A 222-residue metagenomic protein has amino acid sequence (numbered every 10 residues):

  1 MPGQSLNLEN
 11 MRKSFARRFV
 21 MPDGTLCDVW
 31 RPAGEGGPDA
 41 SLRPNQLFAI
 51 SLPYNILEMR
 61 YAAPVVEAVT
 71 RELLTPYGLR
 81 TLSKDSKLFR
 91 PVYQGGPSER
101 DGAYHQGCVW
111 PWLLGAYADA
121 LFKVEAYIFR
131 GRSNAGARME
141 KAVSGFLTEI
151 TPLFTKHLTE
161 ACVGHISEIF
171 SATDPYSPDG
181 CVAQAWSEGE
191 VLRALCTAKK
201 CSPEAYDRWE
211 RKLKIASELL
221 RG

Functional and structural regions predicted by a protein language model:
M1, F48-M59, G115-E140, E190-P203: Well-ordered alpha-helical scaffold segments within catalytic/enzyme domains
M1-K84, R90-P91, T148-E188, S217-L220: Catalytic cores of carbohydrate-active enzymes
G3-Q4, Y61-V66, F129-T151, I169 (+1 more regions): Composition- and surface-driven signal marking solvent-exposed, interaction-prone regions in large proteins
D28, C108-W110, Q184, D207: Short, low-complexity intrinsically disordered segments
G37, D101-V109, V124-Y127, G131-K141 (+1 more regions): Short, contiguous acidic/charged loop-to-helix segments that flank catalytic cores in large enzymes
A63, E67, P111-D119, K141 (+4 more regions): Feature representing long, continuous alpha-helical segments
K87-Y127, L192: C-terminal substrate/ligand-recognition segments
E188-G222: Terminal, non-catalytic domain-edge segments
